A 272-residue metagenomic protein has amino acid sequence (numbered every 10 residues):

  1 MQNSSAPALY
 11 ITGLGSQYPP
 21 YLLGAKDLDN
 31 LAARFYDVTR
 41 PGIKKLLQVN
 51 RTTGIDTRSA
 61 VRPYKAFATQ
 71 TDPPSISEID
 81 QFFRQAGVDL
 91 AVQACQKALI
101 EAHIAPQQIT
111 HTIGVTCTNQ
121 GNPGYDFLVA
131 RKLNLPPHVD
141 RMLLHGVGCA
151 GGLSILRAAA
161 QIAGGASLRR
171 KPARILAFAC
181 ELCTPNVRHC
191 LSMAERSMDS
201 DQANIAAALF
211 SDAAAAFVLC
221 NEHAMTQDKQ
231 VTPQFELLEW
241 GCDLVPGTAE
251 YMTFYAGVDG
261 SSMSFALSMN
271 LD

Functional and structural regions predicted by a protein language model:
M1, A60, Q70, T116-A173: Conserved catalytic cysteine-centered active-site region of acyl-thioester-dependent Claisen-condensing enzymes
M1-R84, H189-D272: Condensing-enzyme catalytic core mediating Claisen C-C bond formation in acyl metabolism
T12-G15, V115, H145, R174-E181 (+1 more regions): Short beta-strand segments
F82, T110-C117: Short glycine-rich or small-residue beta-strand-to-loop segments that form or flank ligand, phosphate, metal/Fe-S
F83-V92, G148-G152, L271-D272: Phosphate/oxyanion-binding active-site loops and adjacent basic polyanion-contact surfaces
A94-I109, D272: Phosphate/pyrophosphate-binding loops at sites that engage ATP/ADP/AMP, CoA/4′-phosphopantetheine, polyphosphate
Q107-H111, R131-H145, E195-Q202: Glycine/charged-rich beta-loop-alpha catalytic/anionic-binding loops adjacent to active sites
G121-L135, C183-E195, A249, T253: Acidic-glycine-rich active-site phosphate/pyrophosphate-binding loop
